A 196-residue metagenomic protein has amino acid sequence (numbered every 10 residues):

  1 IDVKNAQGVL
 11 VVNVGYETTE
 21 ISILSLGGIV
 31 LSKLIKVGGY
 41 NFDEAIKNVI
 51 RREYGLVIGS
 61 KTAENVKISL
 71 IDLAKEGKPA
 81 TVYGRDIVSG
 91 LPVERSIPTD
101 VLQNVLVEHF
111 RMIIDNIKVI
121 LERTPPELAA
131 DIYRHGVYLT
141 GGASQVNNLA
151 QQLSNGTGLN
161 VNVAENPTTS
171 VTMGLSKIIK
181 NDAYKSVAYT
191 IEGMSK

Functional and structural regions predicted by a protein language model:
I1-V12, S176-K180, Y184: Conserved phosphate-binding catalytic cores of ATP/NTP-utilizing and phosphoryl-transfer enzymes
N13, I46, I117, L139 (+1 more regions): Residue-level signature of catalytic and energy-coupling elements of molecular machines, predominantly ATP/GTP-dependent
T19-L24: Short beta-strand scaffold segments in enzyme catalytic cores
L26-R111, I132: Phosphate-binding glycine-rich/basic clefts of nucleotide- and phosphate-handling proteins, predominantly
I71, K75, A129-L153: Glycine-rich phosphate-binding loops at beta-strand->alpha-helix junctions
V105-Y133, I178: Phosphate/ATP-binding catalytic cores across multiple sugar-kinase/actin-like superfamilies, primarily ASKHA
Q151-K177, Y184-K185: Conserved phosphate-binding/catalytic loops in two-lobed NTP-binding clefts
K180-K196: Short, charged, intrinsically disordered terminal tails
